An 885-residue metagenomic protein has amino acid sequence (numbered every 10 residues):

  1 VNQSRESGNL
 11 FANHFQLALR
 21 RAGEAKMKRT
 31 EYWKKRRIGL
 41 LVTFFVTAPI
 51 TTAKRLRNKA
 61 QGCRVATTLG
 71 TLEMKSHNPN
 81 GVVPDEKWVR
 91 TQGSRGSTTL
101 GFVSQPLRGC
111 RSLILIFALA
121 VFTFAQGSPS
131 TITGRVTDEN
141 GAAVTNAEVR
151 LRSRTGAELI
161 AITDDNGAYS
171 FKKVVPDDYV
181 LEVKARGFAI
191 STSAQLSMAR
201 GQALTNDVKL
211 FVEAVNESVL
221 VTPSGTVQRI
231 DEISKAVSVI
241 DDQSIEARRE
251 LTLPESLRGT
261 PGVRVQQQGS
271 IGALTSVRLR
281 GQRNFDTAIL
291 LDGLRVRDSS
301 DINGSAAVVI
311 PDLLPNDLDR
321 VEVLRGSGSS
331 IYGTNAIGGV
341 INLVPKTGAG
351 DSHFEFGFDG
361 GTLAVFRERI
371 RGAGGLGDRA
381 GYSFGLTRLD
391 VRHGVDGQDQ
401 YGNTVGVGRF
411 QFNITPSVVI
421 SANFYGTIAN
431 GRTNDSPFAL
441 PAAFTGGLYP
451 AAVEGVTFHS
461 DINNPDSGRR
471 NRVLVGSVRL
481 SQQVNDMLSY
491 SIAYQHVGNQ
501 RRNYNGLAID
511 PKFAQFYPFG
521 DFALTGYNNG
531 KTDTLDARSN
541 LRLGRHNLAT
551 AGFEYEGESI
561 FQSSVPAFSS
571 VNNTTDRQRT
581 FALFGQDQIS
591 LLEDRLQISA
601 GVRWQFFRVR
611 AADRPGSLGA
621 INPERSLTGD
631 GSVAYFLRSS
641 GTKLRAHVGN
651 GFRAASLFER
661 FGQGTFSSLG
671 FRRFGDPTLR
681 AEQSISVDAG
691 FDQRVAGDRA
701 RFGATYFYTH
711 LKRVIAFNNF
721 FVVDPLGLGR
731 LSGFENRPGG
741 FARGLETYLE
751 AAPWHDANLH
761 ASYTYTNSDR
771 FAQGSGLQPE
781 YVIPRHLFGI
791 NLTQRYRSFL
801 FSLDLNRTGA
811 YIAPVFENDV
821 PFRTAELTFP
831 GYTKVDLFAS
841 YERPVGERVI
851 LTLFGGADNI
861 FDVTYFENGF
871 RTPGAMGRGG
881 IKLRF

Functional and structural regions predicted by a protein language model:
F124-V219: Periplasm-facing N-terminal accessory domains of Gram-negative outer-membrane beta-barrel systems
K172, S276, R295-R325, L343 (+1 more regions): Short acidic/polar hinge/loop motifs at secondary-structure boundaries that mediate gating or recognition
V237, P254-D298, I310, D319-R320: Extracytoplasmic beta-strand/coil segments of soluble accessory domains associated with Gram-negative outer-membrane
I302-G304, N316-D319, R325, S330-V407 (+3 more regions): Outer-membrane beta-barrel translocator/receptor signature
T362-D390, V395-S436, L440, D466-I492 (+1 more regions): Transmembrane beta-barrel wall of Gram-negative outer-membrane proteins
A373, N413, D587, A634-L637 (+6 more regions): Conserved C-terminal beta-signal and adjacent last beta-strands/turns of outer-membrane beta-barrel proteins
F522-R538, D576-F584, F674-R680, S686 (+2 more regions): Outer membrane beta-barrel strand-and-loop segments of large Gram-negative receptors, especially TonB-dependent
A549, L591-G601, Q605-F607, R701-G703 (+4 more regions): Gram-negative outer-membrane beta-barrel transporters
